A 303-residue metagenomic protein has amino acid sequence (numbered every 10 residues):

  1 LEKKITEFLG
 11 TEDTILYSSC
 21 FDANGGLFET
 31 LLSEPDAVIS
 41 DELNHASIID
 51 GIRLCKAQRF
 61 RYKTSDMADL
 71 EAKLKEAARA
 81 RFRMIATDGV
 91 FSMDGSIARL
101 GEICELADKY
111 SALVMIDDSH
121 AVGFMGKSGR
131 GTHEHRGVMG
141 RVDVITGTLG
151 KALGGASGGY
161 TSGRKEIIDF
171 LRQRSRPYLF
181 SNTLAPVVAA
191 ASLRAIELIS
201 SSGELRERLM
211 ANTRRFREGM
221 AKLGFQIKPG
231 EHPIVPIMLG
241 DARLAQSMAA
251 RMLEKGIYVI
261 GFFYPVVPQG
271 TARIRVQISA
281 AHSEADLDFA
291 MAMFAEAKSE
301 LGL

Functional and structural regions predicted by a protein language model:
E2-G26: Short loop-beta-helix segment that forms the pyridoxal 5′-phosphate
E7, E254-I257, V266-L303: PLP-dependent enzyme catalytic core of the Aspartate aminotransferase-like
L27-A46: Conserved PLP-anchoring active-site segment centered on the Schiff-base-forming lysine
L32, K63-M67, R79, R83-G89 (+4 more regions): Pyridoxal 5′-phosphate
F60, T64-I116: Active-site phosphate-binding strand-loop segment of PLP-dependent enzymes
Y110-L113, H120, M125-E231, L244: Active-site C-terminal subdomain of aminotransferase-like
E207-F216, A221-G256, V266, G270-T271 (+1 more regions): Conserved PLP-binding catalytic core of the aspartate aminotransferase-like
